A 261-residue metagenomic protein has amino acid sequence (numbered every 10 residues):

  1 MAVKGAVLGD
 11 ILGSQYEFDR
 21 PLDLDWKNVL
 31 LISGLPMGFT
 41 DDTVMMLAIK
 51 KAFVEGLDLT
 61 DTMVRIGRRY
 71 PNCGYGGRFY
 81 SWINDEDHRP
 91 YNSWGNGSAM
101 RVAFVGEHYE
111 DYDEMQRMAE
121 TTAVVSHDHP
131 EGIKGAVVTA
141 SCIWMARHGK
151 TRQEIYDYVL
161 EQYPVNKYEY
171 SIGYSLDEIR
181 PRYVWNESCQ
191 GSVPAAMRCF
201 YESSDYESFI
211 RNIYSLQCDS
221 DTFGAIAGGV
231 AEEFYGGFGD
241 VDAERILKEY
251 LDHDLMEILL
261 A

Functional and structural regions predicted by a protein language model:
M1-A261: Structured, active/binding-site neighborhoods that engage oxygen-rich ligands
